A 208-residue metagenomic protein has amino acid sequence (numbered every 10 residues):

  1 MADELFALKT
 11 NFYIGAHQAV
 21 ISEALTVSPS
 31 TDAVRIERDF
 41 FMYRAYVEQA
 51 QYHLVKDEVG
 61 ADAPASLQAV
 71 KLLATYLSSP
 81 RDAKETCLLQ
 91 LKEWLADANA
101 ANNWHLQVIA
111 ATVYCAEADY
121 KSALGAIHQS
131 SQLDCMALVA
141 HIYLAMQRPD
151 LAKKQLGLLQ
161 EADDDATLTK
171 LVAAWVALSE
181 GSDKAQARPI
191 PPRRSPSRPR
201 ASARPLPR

Functional and structural regions predicted by a protein language model:
M1-L5, D32-D39, D62-K71, A98-V108 (+4 more regions): Generic helix N-cap/helix-start motif at coil->alpha-helix transitions
M1-T86: N-terminal alpha-helical scaffold/docking segments in eukaryotic complex subunits
T10-N11, Y43-V47, A74-S78, V113-Y114 (+3 more regions): Residue-level signature for tetratricopeptide repeat
A19-T26, Q51-D62, D82-A98, D119-Q129 (+2 more regions): Alpha-helical repeat scaffolds
L67-L77, A83-A123: Alpha-helical bundle protein-protein interaction modules that mediate dimerization/oligomerization and scaffolding
T112-Y114, A118-Y120, S130-D134, H141-Q147: Short acidic/polar capping segments at secondary-structure boundaries
A140-Q147, A152-Q155, Q160-D165, A174-W175: WD40 beta-propeller repeat blades
